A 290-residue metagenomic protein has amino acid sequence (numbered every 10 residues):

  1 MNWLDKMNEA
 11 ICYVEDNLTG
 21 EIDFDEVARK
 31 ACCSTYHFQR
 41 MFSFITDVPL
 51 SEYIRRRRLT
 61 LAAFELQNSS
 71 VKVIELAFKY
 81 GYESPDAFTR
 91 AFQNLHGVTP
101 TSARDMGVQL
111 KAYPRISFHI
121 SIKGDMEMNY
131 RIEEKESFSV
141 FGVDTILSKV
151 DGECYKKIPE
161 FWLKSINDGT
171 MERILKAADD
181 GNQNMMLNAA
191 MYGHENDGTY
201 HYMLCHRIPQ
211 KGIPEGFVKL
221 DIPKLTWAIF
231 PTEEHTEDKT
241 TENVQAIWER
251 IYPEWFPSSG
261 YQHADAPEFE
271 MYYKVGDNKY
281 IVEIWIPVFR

Functional and structural regions predicted by a protein language model:
M1-N8: Short, charge-enriched, intrinsically disordered boundary segments that mark the beginning of a structured element
N8, C12-D25, F44-Y80, G107-M126: Terminal helix-turn-helix DNA-binding modules in bacterial transcription factors
V14, F38, I251: Conserved hydrophobic/aromatic pocket- or pore-lining residues that grip, position, or stack substrates in active sites
I22-A31, T35-F42, N68-R104: Sequence-specific DNA-binding recognition helix
T60, F64-Q67, F78, D86 (+1 more regions): A solvent-exposed interaction/effector surface
